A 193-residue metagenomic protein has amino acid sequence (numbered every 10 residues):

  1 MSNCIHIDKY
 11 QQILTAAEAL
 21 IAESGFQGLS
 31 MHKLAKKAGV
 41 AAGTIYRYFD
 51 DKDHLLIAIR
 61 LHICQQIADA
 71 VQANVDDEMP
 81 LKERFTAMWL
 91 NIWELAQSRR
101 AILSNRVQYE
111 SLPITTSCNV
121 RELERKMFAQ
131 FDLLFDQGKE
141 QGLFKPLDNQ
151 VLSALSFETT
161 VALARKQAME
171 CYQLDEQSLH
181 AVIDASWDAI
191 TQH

Functional and structural regions predicted by a protein language model:
M1-D8: N-terminal intrinsically disordered/low-complexity leader segments
D8-K9, A16: N-terminal positioning helix adjacent to the helix-turn-helix/winged-helix DNA-binding module
Q12, L20-H54, A58: Helix-turn-helix
A16-L20, L95: Short amphipathic alpha-helical elements of helix-turn-helix/winged-helix folds
A58, Q72-S98, S153-S156, H180: Hydrophobic alpha-helical connector segments
L61-I67: Short, basic, alpha-helical segments at the C-terminal edge of helix-turn-helix-like DNA-binding modules
E94-Q130, E140: Short secondary-structure transition hinges
S104, Q108, K139-D184: Hydrophobic/aromatic-rich alpha-helical bundle segments in the mid-to-C-terminal region
